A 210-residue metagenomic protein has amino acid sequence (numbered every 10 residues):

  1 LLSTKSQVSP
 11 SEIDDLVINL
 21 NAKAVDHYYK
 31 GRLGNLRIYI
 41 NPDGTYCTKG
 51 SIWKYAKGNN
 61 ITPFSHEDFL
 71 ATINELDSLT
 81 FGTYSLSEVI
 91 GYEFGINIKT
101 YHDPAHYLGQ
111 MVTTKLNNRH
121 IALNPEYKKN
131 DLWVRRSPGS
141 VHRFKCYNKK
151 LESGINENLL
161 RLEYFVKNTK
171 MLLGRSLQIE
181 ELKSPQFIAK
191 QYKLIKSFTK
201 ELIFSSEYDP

Functional and structural regions predicted by a protein language model:
L1-D209: Structured, helix-rich domain cores that form ligand/interaction pockets
